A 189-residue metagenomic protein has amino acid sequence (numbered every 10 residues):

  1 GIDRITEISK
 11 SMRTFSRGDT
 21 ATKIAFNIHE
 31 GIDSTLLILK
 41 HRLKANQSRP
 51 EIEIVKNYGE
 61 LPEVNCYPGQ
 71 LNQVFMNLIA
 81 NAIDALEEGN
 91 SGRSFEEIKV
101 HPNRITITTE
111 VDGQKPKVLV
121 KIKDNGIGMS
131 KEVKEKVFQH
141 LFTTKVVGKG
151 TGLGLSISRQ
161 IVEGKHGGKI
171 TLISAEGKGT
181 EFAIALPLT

Functional and structural regions predicted by a protein language model:
G1-T189: Core catalytic ATP-binding domain of two-component histidine kinases
